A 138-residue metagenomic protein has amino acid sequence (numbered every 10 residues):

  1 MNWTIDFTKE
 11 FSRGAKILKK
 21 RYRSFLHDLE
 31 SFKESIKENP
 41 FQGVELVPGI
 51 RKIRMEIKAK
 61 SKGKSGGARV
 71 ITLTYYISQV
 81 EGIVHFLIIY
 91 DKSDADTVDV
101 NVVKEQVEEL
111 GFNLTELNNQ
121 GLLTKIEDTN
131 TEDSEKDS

Functional and structural regions predicted by a protein language model:
M1-L29, Q120-S138: Arg/Lys-rich, positively charged N-terminal/basic patches that mediate binding to nucleic acids
T4, Y22-L26, G43, K64-S65 (+1 more regions): Alpha-helix N-cap/helix-initiation sites
S24-Q42: Compact soluble domain cores
F41-I89: Basic/aromatic recognition patch in beta-strand/loop cores that engages polyanionic ligands
L73-S138: Enriched for short, Lys/Arg-rich terminal
